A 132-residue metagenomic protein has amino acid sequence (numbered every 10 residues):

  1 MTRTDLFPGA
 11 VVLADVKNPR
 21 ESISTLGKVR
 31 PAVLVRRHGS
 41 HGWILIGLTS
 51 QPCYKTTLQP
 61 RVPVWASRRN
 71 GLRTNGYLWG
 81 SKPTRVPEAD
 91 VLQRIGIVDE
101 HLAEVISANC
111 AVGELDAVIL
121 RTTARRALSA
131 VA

Functional and structural regions predicted by a protein language model:
E21-V29, L34-R69: Compact nucleic-acid interaction/catalytic patches
A66-A132: C-terminal terminal-subdomain/extension
